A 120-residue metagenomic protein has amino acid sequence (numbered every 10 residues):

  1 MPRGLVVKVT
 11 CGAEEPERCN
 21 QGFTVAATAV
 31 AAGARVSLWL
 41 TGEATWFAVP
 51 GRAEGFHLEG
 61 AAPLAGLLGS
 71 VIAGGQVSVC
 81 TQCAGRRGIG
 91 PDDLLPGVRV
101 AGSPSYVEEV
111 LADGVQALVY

Functional and structural regions predicted by a protein language model:
M1, V71-I72, E108-A112: Solvent-exposed alpha-helices and their adjacent loops that cap or buttress functional pockets in soluble metabolic
G4, R35-S37, Q76: Residues at the starts of beta-strands that form the adenosine-phosphate
V6-N20, G51-R52: Short, glycine-rich nucleotide/cofactor-binding loops
C19-A34: Histidine-anchored nucleotide/phosphate-binding helix
A32-A48: Small/aliphatic-rich secondary-structure junction motif
A44-L58: N-terminal beta-loop-helix "entrance" segment that forms/cooperates in small-molecule cofactor or anionic ligand
E54-G85: A glycine-rich helix N-cap at a beta->alpha junction
R87-D113, L118-V119: C-terminal structural segments of small proteins and small subunits
